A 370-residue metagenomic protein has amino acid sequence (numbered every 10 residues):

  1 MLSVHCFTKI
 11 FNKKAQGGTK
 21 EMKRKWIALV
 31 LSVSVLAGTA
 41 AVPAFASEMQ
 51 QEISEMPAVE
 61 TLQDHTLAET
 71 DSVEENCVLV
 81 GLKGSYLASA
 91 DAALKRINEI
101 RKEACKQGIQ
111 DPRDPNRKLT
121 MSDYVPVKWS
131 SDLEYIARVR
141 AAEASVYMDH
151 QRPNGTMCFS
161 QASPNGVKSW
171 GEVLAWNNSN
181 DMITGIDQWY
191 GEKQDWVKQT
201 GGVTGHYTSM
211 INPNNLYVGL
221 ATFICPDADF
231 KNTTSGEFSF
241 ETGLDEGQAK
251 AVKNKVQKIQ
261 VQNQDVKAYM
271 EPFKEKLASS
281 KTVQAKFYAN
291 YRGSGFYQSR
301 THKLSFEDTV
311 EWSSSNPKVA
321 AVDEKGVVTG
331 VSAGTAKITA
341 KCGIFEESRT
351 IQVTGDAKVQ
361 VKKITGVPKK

Functional and structural regions predicted by a protein language model:
M1-E21: Short, Lys/Arg-enriched N-terminal segments with co-localized hydrophobic residues within the first ~10-30 amino acids
F7, F11, A44-A90, T242-F273 (+3 more regions): Intrinsically disordered, low-complexity repeat and linker tracts
G17, W26, L36-E55: Sec-dependent signal peptide cleavage junction
R24-V30: Sec-dependent signal peptide recognition, specifically the positively charged N-region followed immediately by
Q50-V167, Y207, P213-F223: Short, well-ordered surface patches within globular domains
M157-Q248, V359: A well-ordered secondary-structure block
I259-K370: Extracytoplasmic soluble-region selector
